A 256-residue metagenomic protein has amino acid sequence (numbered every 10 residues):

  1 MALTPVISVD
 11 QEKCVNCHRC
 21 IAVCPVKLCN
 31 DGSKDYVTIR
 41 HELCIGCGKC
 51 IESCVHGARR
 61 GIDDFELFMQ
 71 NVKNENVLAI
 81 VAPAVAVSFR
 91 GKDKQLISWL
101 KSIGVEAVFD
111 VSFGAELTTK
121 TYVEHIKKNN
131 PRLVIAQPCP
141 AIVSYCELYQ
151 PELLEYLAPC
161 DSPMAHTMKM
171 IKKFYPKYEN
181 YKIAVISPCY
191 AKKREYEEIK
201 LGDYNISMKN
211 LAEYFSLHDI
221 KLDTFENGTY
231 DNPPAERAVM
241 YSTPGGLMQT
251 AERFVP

Functional and structural regions predicted by a protein language model:
M1-H18, C24, E236-P256: A broadly conserved sequence feature marking short terminus-proximal activation segments in nucleic acid-centric
A2-V9, V15-R40, I45, K49-F65: Iron-sulfur cluster-binding cysteine motifs and their immediate structural context in ferredoxin-like electron-transfer
K13, L43, Y156-C160: Alpha-helix N-cap/helix-initiation motif
I62-P256: Iron-sulfur-associated redox domains of electron-transfer enzymes in respiratory and anaerobic energy metabolism
